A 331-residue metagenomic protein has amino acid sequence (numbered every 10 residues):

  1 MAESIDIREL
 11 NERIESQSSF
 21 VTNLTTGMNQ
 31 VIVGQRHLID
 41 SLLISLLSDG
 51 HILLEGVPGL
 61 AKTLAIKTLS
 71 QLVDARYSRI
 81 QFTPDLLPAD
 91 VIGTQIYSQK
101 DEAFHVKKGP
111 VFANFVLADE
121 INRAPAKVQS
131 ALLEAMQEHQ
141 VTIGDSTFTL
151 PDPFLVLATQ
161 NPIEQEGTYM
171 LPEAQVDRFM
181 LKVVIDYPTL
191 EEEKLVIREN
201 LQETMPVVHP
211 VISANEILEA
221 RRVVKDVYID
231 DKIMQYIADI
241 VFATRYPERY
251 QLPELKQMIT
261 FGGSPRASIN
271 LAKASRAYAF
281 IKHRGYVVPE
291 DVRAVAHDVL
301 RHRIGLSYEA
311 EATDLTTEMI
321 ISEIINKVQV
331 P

Functional and structural regions predicted by a protein language model:
A2-E15, P247-P331: C-terminal engagement/docking regions of AAA+ P-loop ATPases
L10-S18, V31, T168, K182-E254 (+4 more regions): Conserved C-terminal "switch" segment of AAA+ ATPases
R13-L60, F242: Pre-Walker A (pre-P-loop) alpha-helix and adjacent loop at the N terminus of AAA/AAA+ ATPase modules, a conserved
L46-T83: Walker A/P-loop
V57, V91, T159: P-loop (Walker A) phosphate-binding loop of NTP-binding proteins
L86-F115: Short glycine-rich substrate-engagement loop in P-loop NTPases that contacts/grips substrate
H105-N114, I143-Q160, L171-M180: AAA+/SF3 P-loop NTPase mechanochemical coupling elements
P110-Q137, P151, E166-Q175, Y187-V196: Conserved AAA+/SF3 P-loop NTPase catalytic/coupling segment centered on the Walker-B
